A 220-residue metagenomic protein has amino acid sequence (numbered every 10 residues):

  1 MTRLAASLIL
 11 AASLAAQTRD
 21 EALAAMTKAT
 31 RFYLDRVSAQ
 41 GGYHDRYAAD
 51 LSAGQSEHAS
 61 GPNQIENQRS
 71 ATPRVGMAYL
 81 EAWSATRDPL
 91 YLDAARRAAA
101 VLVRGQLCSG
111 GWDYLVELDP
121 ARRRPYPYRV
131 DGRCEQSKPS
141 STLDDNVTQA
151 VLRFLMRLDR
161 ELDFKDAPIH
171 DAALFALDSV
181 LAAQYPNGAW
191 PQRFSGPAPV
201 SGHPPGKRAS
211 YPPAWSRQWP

Functional and structural regions predicted by a protein language model:
L4-L14: Hydrophobic helical h-region of N-terminal Sec-dependent signal peptides in bacterial secretory/periplasmic proteins
D20-G41: Mature N-terminal segment immediately following signal peptide/propeptide cleavage in secreted/periplasmic
R36-P220: Extended ligand-binding groove/face enriched in aromatic
